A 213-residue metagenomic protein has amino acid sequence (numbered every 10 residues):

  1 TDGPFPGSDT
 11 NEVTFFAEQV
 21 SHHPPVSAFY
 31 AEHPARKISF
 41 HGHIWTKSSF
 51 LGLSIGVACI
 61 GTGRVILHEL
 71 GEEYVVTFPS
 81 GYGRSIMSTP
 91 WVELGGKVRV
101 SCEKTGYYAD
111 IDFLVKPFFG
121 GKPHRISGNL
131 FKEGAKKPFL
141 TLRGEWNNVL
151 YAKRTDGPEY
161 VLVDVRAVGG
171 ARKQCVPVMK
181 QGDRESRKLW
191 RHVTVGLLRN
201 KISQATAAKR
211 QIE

Functional and structural regions predicted by a protein language model:
T1-E213: Extended acidic, Ser/Thr- and Pro-enriched interaction/regulatory segments
